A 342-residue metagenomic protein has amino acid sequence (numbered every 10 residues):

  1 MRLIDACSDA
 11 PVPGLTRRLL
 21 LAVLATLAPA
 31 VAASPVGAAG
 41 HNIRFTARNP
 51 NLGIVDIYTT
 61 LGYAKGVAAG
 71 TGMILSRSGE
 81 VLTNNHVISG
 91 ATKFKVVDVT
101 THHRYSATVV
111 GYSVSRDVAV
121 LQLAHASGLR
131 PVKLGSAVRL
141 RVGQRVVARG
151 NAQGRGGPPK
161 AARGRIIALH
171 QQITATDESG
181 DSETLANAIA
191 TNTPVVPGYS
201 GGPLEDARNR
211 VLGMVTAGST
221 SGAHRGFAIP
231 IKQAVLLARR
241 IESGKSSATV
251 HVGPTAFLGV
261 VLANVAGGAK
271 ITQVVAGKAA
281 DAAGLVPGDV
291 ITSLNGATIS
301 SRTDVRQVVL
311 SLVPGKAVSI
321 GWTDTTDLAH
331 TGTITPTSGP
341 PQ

Functional and structural regions predicted by a protein language model:
A38-R44, Y58-E80, H103-S106, P131-K133 (+4 more regions): A conserved glycine-rich beta-strand in the N-terminal activation segment of trypsin-fold
G40-A47, A152, A207, V211-V265 (+2 more regions): C-terminal cap/linker of serine protease catalytic domains
R48-P50, Y63-K65, T100, V110-R116 (+8 more regions): Gly/Ser-enriched beta-turn/beta-hairpin loop segments
N51-I57, L123-K133, K160-H224, I231 (+2 more regions): Active-site region of chymotrypsin-like
G53-K93, A124, A297: Catalytic histidine site
Y63, I189-A190, P194, R240-V308 (+1 more regions): PDZ/PDZ-like groove recognition
S76-V118, L123-G128, N151: Catalytic-histidine neighborhood of serine endopeptidases, predominantly the chymotrypsin-like S1/PA family
E80, G135-P158: Short glycine/Trp-rich loop-beta-loop segment that forms part of the substrate-binding cleft
